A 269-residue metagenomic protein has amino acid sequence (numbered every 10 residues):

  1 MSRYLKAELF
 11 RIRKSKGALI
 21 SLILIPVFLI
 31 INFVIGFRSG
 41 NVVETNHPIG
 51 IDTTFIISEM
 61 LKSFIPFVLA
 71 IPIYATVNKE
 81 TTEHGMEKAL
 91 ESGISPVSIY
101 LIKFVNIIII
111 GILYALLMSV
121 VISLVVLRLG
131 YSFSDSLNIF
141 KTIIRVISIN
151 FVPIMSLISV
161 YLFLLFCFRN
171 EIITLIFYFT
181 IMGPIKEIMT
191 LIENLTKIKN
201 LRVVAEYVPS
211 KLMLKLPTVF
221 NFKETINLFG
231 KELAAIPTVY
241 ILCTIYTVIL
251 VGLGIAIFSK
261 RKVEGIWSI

Functional and structural regions predicted by a protein language model:
M1-I25: Aromatic- and glycine-rich beta-strand/loop motifs that create alpha-glucan
K16-A18, S95-V97, L101, I139 (+1 more regions): Membrane-helix interface segments
L24-A75, L101-R169, N194, F222 (+1 more regions): Secretory targeting signals
I35-I56, L175, G183-K260, G265: Terminal transmembrane helical anchor/hairpin motif
L69-I73, T82, M86, V121 (+3 more regions): Hydrophobic/aromatic residues in alpha-helical transmembrane segments
I73-S92, P96, V263: Transmembrane helix boundary and interhelical loop/hinge segments in multi-pass membrane proteins
T81, S159, F168-I172, G183-L191: Transmembrane alpha-helices and adjacent helix-loop boundaries
M86-E87, I99-I108, T180: Short hydrophobic alpha-helical segments within the ABC transporter permease transmembrane module
